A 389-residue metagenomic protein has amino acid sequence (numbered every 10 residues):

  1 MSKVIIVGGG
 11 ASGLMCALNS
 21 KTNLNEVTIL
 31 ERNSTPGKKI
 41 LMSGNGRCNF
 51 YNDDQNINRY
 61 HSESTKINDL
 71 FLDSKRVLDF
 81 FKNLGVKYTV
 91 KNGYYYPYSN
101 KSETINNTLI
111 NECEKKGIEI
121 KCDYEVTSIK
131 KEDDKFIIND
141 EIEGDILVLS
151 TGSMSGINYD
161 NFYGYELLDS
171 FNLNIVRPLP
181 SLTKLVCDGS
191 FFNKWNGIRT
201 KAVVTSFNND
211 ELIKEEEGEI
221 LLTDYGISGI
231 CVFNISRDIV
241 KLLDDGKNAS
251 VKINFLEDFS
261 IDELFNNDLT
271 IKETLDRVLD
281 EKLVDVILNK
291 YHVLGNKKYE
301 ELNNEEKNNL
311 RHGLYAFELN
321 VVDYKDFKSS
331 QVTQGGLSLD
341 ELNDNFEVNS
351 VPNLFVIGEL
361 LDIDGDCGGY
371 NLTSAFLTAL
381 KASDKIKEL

Functional and structural regions predicted by a protein language model:
K3-I29, A382-K387: N-terminal Rossmann-like FAD-binding beta1-loop-alpha1 element of flavoenzymes
I5-V7, L30, V126, I142-D160 (+3 more regions): Short hydrophobic core segments
K21-N45: Glycine-rich FAD pyrophosphate-binding loop
T35-P36, L41-M42, F50, D54-N56 (+2 more regions): An anion/pyrophosphate-binding glycine-rich loop and adjacent beta-alpha core in soluble alpha-beta enzymes
G44-K91: Glycine-rich active-site loop/strand segments that organize a redox cofactor
C122, V286-D364: A glycine-rich dinucleotide-binding beta-alpha-beta segment and adjacent secondary-structure elements that constitute
C122-K135: A conserved short coil-to-beta-strand element within the FAD-binding core of flavoproteins
S155-L167, F171, D362-L389: A conserved FAD-binding loop/helix module that cradles the flavin
